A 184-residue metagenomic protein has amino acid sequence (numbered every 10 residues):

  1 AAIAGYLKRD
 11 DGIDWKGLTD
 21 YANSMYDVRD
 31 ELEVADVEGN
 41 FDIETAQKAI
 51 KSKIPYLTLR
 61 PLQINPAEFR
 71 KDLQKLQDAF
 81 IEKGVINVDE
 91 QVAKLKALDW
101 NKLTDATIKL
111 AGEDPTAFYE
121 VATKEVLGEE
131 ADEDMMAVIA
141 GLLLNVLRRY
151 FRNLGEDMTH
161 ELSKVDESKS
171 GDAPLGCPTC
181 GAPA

Functional and structural regions predicted by a protein language model:
G5-L162: N-terminal alpha-helical interaction blocks
H160-A184: Cys/His-rich short segments
